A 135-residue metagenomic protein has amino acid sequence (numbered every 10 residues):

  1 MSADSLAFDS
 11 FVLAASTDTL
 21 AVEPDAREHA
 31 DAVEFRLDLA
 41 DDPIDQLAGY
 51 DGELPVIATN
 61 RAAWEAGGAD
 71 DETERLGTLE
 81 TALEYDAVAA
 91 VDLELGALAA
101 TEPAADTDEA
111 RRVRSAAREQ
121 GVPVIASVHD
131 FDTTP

Functional and structural regions predicted by a protein language model:
M1-P135: Acidic, polar-rich N-terminal leader regions of halophilic archaeal proteins
